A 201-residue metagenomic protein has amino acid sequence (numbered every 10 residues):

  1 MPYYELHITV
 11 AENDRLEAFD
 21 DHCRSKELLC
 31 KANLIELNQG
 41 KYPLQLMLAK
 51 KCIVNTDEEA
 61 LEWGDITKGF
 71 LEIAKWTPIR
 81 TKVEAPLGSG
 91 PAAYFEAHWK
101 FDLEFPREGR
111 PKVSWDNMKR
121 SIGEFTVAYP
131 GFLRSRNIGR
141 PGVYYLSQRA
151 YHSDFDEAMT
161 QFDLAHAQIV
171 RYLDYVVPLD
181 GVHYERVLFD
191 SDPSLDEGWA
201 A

Functional and structural regions predicted by a protein language model:
M1-A201: Long, contiguous binding/interaction regions
